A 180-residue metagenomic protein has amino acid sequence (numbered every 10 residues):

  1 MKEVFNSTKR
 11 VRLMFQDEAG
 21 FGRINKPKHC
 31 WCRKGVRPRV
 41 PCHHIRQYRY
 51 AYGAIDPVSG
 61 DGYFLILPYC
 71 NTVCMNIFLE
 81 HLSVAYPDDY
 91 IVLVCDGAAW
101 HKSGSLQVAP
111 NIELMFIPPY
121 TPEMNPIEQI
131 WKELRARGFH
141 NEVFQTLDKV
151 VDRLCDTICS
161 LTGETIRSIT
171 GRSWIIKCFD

Functional and structural regions predicted by a protein language model:
M1-D180: Short functional hotspots at interaction and active-site rims
